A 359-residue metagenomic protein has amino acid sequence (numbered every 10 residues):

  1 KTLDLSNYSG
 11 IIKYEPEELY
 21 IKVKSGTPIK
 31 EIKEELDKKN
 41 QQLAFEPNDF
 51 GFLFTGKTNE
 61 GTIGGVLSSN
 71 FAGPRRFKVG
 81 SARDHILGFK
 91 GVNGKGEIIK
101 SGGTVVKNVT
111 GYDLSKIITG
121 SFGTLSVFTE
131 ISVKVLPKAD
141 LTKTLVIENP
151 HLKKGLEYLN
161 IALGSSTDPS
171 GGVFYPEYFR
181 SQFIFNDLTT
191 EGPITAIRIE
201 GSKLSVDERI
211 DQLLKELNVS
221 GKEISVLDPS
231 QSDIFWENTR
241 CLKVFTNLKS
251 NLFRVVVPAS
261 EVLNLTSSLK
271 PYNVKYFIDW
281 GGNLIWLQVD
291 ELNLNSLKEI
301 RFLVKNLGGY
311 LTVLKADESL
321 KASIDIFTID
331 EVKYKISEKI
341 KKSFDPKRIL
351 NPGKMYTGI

Functional and structural regions predicted by a protein language model:
K1: Conserved nucleotidyltransferase catalytic core and NTase-mimicking acidic/glycine-rich helix/loop elements in nucleic
D4-S6, S220-I359: Conserved glycine-rich FAD pyrophosphate-binding loop
L5-T55, L67, F71-T104, K138-E148 (+1 more regions): N-terminal glycine-rich flavin-associated loop
E18-Y20, D140-T144, G192-I194, L248-L252 (+1 more regions): Short, solvent-exposed beta-strand edge segments and adjacent coil->beta transition regions
G26, I197, L287: Residue-level signal for inorganic ion chemistry
E31, L152-E157, K203-D211, E261-S267 (+1 more regions): Short, conserved charged micro-motifs
S68, L87-T246: C-terminal substrate-binding/cap subdomain adjacent to the FAD-binding core in PCMH-type and related FAD-linked
